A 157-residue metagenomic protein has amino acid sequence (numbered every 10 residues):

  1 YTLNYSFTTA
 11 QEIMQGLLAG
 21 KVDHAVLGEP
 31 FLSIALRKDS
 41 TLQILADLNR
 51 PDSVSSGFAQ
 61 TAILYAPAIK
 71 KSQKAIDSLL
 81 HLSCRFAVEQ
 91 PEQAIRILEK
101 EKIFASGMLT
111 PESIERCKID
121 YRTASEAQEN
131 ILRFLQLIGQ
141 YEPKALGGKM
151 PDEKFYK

Functional and structural regions predicted by a protein language model:
T2-T9: Short beta-strand-to-loop elements that line the ligand-binding cleft of bilobed periplasmic-binding protein-like
N4, H24-V26, E153-K157: Short hairpin/turn module used for nucleic-acid contact or packing/dimerization
Y5, A87, A94-L98, L146-P151: Surface-exposed patches in mature extracellular/periplasmic domains of secreted proteins
Q11-L98: Pocket-lining segment of extracytoplasmic ligand-binding domains
P30, L48, P111, A127 (+1 more regions): Residue-level "edge-of-site" marker
L42, A105-G107, A145: Secondary-structure boundary/capping positions in well-ordered alpha/beta enzyme cores
K71-Y141: Secondary-structure end/capping motifs
L132, Q136-K157: Conserved C-terminal helix/tail region of periplasmic/extracytoplasmic solute-binding proteins
